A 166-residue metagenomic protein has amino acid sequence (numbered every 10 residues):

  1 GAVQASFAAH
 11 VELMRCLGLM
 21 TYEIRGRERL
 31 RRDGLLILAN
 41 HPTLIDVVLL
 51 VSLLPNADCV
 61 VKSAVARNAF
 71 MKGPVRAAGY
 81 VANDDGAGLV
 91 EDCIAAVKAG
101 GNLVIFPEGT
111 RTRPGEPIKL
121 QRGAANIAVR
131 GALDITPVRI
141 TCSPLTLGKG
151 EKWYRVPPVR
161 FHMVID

Functional and structural regions predicted by a protein language model:
G1-A8, C16-L17, R31-G86: Catalytic core of membrane glycerolipid acyltransferases/transacylases, capturing the structured, soluble-facing
C16-I24, D84-A87, L145-G148: Short gly/ser/thr-rich secondary-structure transition/capping motifs
T21-Y22, A82, L103, I135: Hydrophobic beta-strand scaffold residues
G26-L30, I94-K98: Short amphipathic alpha-helix with an adjacent loop that forms part of the alpha/beta core around
G34-L36, G100-F106: Residue-level preference for the first positions of well-ordered beta-strands
H41-T43, E108-T112: Short glycine-rich anion-binding loops that position phosphate/pyrophosphate groups of nucleotides and phosphorylated
F70-G73, K98-N102, R113-D166: A cross-family acyltransferase "interaction/gating" segment
L89-C93: Short acidic active-site motifs
